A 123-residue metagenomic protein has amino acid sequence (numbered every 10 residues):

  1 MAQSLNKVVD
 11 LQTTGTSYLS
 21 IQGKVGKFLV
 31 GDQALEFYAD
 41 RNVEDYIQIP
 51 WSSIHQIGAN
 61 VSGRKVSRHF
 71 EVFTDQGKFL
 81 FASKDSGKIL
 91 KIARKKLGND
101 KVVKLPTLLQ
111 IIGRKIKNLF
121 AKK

Functional and structural regions predicted by a protein language model:
M1-V30, I47, D100-K123: Anionic N-terminal interaction surfaces
V9, G15-T16, F37, I89 (+1 more regions): Generic hydrophobic, helix-prone segments enriched in Leu/Val/Ile
S17-E71, D75: Phosphoinositide-binding peripheral membrane targeting modules
Q56, K91-K95, R114, N118: Charged/polar, solvent-exposed surface patches and flexible loops
V61-S62, L80, K115, L119: Alpha-helix boundary/capping detector
S62-F70, K95-I111: Short, surface-exposed secondary-structure junctions/capping segments
V72-K95: Canonical phosphoinositide-binding patch of PH/PH-like domains
